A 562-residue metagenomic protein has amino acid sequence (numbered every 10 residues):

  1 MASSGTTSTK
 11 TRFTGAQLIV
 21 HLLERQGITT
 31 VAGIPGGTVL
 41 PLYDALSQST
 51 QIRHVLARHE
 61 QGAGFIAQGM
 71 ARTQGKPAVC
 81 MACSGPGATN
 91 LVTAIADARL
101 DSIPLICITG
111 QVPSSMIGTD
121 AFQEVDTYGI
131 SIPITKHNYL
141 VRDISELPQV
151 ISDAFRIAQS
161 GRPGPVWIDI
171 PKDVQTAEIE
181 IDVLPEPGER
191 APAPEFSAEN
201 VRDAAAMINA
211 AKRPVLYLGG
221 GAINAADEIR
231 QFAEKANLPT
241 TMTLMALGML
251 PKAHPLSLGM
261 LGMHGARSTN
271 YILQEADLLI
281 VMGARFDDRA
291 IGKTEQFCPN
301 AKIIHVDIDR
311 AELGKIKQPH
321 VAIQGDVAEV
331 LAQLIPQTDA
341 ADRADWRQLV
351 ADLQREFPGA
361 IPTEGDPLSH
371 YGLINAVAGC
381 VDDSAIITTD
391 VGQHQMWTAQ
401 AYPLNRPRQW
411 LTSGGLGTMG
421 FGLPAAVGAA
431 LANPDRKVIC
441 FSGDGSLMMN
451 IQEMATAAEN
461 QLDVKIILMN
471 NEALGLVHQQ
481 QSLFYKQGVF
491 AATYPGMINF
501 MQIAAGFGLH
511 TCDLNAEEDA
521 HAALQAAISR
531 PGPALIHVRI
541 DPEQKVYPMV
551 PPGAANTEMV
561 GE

Functional and structural regions predicted by a protein language model:
A2, K172-E199, D203, W346 (+2 more regions): Aromatic-enriched
A2-K10, S145, I181-V183, N300-V391 (+3 more regions): Phosphate/pyrophosphate-binding active-site segments
S3-G5, T109-V150, F155, A246-L349: Glycine-rich, acidic loop regions that bind phosphate or pyrophosphate groups
I19, Q26-I28, I34-G37, L42-L46 (+1 more regions): Active-site diphosphate/adenylate-binding microenvironment
T29-T30, R72-A82, G87-T109, I132-L184 (+4 more regions): Structural signature of the thiamine diphosphate
L40-S114, L216, S268-L278, G283-D287 (+1 more regions): Thiamine diphosphate
R72, G220-I304, N405-R436, M449-I451 (+3 more regions): Glycine-rich, anion-gripping cofactor-binding loops and their flanking helix/strand elements in enzyme active sites
I108, M116-Q123, M263, L313-I316 (+3 more regions): Thiamine diphosphate
